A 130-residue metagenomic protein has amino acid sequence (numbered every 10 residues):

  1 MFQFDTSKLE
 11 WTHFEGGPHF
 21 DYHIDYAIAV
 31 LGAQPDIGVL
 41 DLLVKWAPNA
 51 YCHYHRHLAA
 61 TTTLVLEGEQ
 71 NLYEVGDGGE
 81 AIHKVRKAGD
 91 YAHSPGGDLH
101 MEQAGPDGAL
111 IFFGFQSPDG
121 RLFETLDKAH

Functional and structural regions predicted by a protein language model:
M1-G38, H83-K84, L126-H130: A short, N-terminal "cap"/entry segment at the start of jelly-roll beta-barrel domains of the cupin/DSBH fold
I28-V30, D41-K45, T62, H83 (+1 more regions): Conserved hydrophobic/aromatic beta-strand scaffold that supports enzyme active sites
V30-I37, P48-A60: Active-site region of the double-stranded beta-helix
P35, G76-G97, A104-G105: Short acidic-glycine-tyrosine-enriched beta hairpin
L42-V44, C52-H57, E74, H83-K84 (+1 more regions): Short histidine-centered beta-strand/loop micro-motifs that create catalytic or ligand/metal-coordination sites
A50-H53, N71, D90-E102, D119: Histidine-centered metal-chelating micro-motifs
H57-D77: Glycine- and acidic-residue-biased ligand/ion/polar-headgroup-sensing regions
E80, M101-H130: Double-stranded beta-helix
